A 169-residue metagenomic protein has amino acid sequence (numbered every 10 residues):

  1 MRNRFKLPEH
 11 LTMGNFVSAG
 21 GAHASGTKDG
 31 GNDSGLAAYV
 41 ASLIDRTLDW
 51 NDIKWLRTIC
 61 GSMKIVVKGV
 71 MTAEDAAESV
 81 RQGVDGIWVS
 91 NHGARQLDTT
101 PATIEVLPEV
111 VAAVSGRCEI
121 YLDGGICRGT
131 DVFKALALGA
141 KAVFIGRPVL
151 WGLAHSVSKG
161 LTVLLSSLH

Functional and structural regions predicted by a protein language model:
M1-R81, G93-Q96: Active-site entrance/lid segments in N-terminal catalytic domains of soluble metabolic enzymes
T12, F16-S25, L43, E105-L122 (+1 more regions): Alpha/beta catalytic cores of nucleotide-metabolism and tRNA/nucleoside-modifying enzymes
A37, N91-P101, L150-A154: Glycine-rich, proline-tolerant flexible connector loops at the mouths of alpha/beta enzymes
T47, V66-A73, T100, C118-V132: Glycine-rich beta-to-alpha transition loops that act as phosphate-gripper elements at the mouths of alpha/beta enzyme
L48-K54, T58, P101-V114: Short loop-to-alpha-helix "cap/lid" segments that border enzyme active sites across diverse enzyme classes
I59-M63, V80-A94, V114-R117, G139-V143: Glycine-enriched alpha-helix->loop->beta-strand junction motifs that scaffold or abut catalytic
K68-V70, V89-H92, D123, I145-G146: Generic beta-strand/beta-sheet core signal
